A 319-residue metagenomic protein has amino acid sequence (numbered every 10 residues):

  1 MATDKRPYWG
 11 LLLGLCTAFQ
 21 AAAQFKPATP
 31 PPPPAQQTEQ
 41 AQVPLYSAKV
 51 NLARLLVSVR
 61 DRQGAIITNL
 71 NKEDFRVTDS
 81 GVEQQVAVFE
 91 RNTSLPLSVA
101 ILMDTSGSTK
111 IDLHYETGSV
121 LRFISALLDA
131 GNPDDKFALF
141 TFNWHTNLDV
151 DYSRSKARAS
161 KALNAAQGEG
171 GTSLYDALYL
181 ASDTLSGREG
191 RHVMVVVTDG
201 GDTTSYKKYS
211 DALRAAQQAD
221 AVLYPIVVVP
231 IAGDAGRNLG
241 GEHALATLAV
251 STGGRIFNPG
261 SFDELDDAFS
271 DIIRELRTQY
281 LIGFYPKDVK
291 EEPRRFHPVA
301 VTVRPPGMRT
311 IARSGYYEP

Functional and structural regions predicted by a protein language model:
M1-L12: Bacterial N-terminal signal peptides that target proteins for export
A2-D4, Q20-F25: Long, contiguous interaction/targeting segments characteristic of exported/extracellular or secretory-pathway proteins
G10-Q20: Bacterial N-terminal signal peptides
A23-P319: Scaffold/interface architecture of coatomer-like assemblies
